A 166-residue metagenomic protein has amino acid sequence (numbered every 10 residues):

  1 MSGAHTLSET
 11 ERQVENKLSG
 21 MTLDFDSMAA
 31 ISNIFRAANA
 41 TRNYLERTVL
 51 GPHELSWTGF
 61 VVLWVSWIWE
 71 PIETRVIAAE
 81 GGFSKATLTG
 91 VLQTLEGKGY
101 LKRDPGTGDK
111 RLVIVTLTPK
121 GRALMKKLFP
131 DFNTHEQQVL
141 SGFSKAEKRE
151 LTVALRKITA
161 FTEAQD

Functional and structural regions predicted by a protein language model:
M1-G51: N-terminal leader segment of winged-helix/HTH proteins
A29, Y44, V61-W64, A123 (+1 more regions): Pre-recognition alpha-helix immediately N-terminal to the DNA-recognition helix within helix-turn-helix or winged-helix
F35, N39, W64-I68, F129 (+1 more regions): Short, locally clustered residues in the helix-turn-helix/winged-helix DNA-binding domain
T41, G81, L124, L128-L140 (+1 more regions): Alpha-helical linker/hinge and terminal dimerization helices associated with HTH transcriptional regulators
G51-G59, T118, F143-S144: Short helix-coil-helix linker/hinge
S56-G59, E70-I114: Canonical helix-turn-helix DNA-binding module
Q93-V153: Charged, amphipathic alpha-helical coiled-coil/dimerization segments
